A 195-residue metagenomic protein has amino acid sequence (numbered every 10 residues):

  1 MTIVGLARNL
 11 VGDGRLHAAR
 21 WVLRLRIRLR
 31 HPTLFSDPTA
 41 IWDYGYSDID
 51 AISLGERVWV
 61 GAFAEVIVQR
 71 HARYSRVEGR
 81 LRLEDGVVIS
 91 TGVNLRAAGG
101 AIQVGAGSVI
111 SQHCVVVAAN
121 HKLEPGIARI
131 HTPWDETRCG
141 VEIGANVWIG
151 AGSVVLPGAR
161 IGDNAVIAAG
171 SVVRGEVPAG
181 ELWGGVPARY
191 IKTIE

Functional and structural regions predicted by a protein language model:
M1-A118, V141-A145, S153, D163 (+2 more regions): Domain-scale signature associated with acetyltransferase and cell-envelope carbohydrate enzymes
G55, E84, K122-H131: Short, flexible, mixed-charge acidic loops at enzyme active sites
A97, P157, G175: Conserved coupling/switch loop of ABC ATPases
H113, A119-H121, W134, A169 (+2 more regions): Alpha-helix boundary/capping detector
N120-K122, I127-A128, A159, T193-I194: Conserved catalytic-core motifs of eukaryotic protein kinase domains, centered on the activation segment
G126, W183-G184: Residue-level signal for alpha-helical context at structural boundaries
I130-V141: A short acidic, glycine-rich active-site loop that binds or catalyzes chemistry on phosphate/adenosine moieties
W148, V154-V172: A generic "structured core" feature
